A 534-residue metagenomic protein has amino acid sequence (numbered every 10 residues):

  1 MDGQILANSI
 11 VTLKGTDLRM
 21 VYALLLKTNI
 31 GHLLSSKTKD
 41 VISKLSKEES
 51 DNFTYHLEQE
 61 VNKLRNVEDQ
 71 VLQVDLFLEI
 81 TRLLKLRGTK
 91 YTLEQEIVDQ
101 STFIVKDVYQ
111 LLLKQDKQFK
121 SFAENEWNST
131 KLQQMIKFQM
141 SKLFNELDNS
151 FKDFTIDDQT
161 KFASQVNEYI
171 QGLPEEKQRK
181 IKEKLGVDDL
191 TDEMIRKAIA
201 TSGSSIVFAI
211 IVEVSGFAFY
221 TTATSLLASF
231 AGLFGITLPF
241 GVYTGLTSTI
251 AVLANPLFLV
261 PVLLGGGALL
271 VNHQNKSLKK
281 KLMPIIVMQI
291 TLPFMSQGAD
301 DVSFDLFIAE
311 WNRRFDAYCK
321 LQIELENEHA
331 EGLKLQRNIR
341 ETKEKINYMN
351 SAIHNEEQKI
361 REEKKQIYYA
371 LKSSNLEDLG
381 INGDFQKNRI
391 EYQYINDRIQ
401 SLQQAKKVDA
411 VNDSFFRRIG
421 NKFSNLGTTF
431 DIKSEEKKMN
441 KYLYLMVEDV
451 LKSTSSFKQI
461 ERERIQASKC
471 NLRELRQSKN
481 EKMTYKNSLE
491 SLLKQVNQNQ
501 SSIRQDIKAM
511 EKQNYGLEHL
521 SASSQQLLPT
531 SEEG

Functional and structural regions predicted by a protein language model:
M1-S205, N355, I360-E362, Y392 (+4 more regions): Terminal export/targeting leaders at protein ends
Q171-E175, R179-K182, I199-A223, N275 (+2 more regions): Solvent-exposed flexible segments
E183-I211, S215, F234, L238-A254: Membrane-penetrating hydrophobic segments
A223-R314, K437-L445, E461: Membrane-engaging insertion elements
L246, E356-K482: Long, amphipathic, heptad-repeat alpha-helical coiled-coil stalk/linker regions
F307, Y318-C319, E326, R476 (+1 more regions): Extended, compositionally biased accessory segments flanking or bridging domains
A317-I353, I381-Y392, G427-K433: Short, charge/polar-rich alpha-helical segments
